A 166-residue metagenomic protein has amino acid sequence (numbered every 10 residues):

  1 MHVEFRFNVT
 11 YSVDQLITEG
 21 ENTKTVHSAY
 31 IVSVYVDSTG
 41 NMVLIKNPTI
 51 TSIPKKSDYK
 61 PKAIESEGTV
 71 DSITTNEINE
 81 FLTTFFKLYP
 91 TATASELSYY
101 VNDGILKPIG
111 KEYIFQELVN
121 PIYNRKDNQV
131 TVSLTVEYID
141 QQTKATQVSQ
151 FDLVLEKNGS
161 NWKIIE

Functional and structural regions predicted by a protein language model:
M1, P54-G110: Core segments of small alpha/beta cavity-forming domains
M1-G20, E112-D152: Surface-exposed, charged secondary-structure patches
N8, N22, N41, N47 (+6 more regions): Detector for Asparagine
V13, V34-V36, F86-Y89, L155: Hydrophobic, Leu/Ile/Phe/Ala-enriched alpha-helical segments that form helix-helix packing faces
I17, I31, I45, I50-I53 (+9 more regions): Weak global preference for isoleucine
G20-E67, Q150-E166: Short beta-strand edge/turn micro-motifs at domain boundaries
S95, D103-K107, K126-V130, S160 (+1 more regions): Generic structural signal for short, solvent-exposed loop/turn connectors between secondary structure elements
